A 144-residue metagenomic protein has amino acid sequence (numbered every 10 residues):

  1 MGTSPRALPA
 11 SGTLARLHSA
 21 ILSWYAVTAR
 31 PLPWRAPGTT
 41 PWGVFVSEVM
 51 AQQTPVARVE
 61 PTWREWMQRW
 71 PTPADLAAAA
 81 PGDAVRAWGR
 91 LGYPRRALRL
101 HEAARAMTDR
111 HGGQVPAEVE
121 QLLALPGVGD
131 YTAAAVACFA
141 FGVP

Functional and structural regions predicted by a protein language model:
P5, S11-A15, S19-P144: Catalytic cores of DNA base-excision repair glycosylases
